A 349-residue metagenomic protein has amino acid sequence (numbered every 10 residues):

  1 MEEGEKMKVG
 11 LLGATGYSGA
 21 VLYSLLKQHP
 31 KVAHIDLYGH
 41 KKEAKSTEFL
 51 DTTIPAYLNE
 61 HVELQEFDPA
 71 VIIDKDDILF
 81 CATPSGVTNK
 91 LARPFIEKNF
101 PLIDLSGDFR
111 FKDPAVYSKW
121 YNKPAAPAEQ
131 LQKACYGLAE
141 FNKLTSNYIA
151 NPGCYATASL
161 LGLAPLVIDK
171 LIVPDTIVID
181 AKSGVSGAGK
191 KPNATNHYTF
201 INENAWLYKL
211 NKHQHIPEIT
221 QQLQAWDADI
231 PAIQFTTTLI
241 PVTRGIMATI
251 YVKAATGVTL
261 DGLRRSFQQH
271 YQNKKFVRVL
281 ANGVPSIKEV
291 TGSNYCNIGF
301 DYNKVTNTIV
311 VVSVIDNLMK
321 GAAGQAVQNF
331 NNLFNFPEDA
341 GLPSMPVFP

Functional and structural regions predicted by a protein language model:
E2-E203, Y208-L210, D301-K304, F348-P349: N-terminal Rossmann-like NAD(P) cofactor-binding subdomain of oxidoreductases, focused on the glycine-rich
G16, S85, Q132, A156-L160 (+6 more regions): Electropositive phosphate-/nucleotide-binding environments in soluble metabolic enzymes
Y23, L160-A164, I216-T220, G324-N331: Predominant activation on well-ordered alpha-helical scaffold segments within soluble catalytic domains
Q28, A225, N332-F336: Short, well-ordered loop/turn and helix-capping segments at boundaries between secondary-structure elements and domains
A134, P231, N294-C296: Short beta-strand or tight-loop elements that sit immediately N-terminal to catalytic metal-binding acidic residues
N196-Y198, N204-T291: Contiguous C-terminal substrate-recognition/catalytic subdomains in enzyme active sites
A248-P349: C-terminal active-site/capping subdomain that shapes the small-molecule cofactor and substrate pocket of enzyme
